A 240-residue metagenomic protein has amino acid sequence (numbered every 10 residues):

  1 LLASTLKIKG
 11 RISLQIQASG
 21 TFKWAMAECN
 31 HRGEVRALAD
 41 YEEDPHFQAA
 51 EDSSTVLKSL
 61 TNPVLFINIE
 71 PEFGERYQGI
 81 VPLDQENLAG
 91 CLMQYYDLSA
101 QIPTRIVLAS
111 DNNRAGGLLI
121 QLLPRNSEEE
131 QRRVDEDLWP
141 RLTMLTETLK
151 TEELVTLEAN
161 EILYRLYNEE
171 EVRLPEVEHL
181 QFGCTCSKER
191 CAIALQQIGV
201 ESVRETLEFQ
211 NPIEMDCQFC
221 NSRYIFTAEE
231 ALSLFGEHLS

Functional and structural regions predicted by a protein language model:
L1-E176: Interaction interfaces in information-processing and related assembly proteins
M144-S240: Cys/His-clustered metal-coordination modules, chiefly Zn-binding fingers
